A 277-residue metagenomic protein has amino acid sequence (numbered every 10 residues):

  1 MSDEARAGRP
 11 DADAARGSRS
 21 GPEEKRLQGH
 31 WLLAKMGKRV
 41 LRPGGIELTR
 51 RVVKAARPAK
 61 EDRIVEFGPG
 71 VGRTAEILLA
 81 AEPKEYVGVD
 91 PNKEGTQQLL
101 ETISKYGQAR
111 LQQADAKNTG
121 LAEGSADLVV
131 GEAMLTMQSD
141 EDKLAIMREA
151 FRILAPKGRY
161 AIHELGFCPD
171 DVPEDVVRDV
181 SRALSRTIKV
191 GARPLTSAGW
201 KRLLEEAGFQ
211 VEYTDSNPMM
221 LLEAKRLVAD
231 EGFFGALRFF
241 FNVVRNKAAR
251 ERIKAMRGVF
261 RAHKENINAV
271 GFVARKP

Functional and structural regions predicted by a protein language model:
G29-I46: Class I SAM-dependent methyltransferase Rossmann-like catalytic core, especially the SAM/SAH-binding loop
R42-K60: Conserved alpha-helix/loop element of class I SAM-dependent methyltransferases that forms part of the SAM/SAH-binding
V71-N118: Class I SAM-dependent methyltransferase SAM/SAH-binding core
K117-V129: A short acidic, Gly/Pro-enriched loop at the edge of an enzyme's catalytic core that lines a small-molecule cofactor
L144-R159: A short glycine-rich, Lys/Arg-flanked "PGG" loop and its adjoining helix->strand segment in the class I
A161-A183: Conserved class I S-adenosyl-L-methionine
A192-A207: Short alpha-helix
Y213-P277: Conserved Class I S-adenosyl-L-methionine
